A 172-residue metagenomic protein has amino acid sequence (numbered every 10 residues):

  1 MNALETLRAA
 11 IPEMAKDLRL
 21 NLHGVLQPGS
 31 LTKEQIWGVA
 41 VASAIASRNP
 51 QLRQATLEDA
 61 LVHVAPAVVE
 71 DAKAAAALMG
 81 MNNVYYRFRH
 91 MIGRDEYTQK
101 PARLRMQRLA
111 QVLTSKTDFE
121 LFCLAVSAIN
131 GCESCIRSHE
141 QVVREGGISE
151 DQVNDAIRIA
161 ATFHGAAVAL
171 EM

Functional and structural regions predicted by a protein language model:
M1-M172: Hydrophobic alpha-helical segments
